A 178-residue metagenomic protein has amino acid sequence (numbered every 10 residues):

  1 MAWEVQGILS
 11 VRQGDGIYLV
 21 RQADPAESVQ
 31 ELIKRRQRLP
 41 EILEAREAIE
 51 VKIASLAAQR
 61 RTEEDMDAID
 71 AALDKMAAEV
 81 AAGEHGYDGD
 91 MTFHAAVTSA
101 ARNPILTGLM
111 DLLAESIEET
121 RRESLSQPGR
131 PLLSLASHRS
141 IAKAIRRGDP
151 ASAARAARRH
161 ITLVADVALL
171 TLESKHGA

Functional and structural regions predicted by a protein language model:
M1-A48, S55, E173-A178: Short linear motifs at protein or domain termini
E4, G86-D90, S126-P131, T171-A178: Juxtamembrane/interface motifs at transmembrane-helix termini
Q30-Q37, A77, A81, L125: Short coil/turn segments at secondary-structure junctions
P40, E44, E84, P128: Short, conserved micro-motifs enriched in small and acidic residues
A45-E123, L133-S140, S152-L163: Conserved amphipathic alpha-helical segments that form helical-bundle/coiled-coil interaction surfaces
P150-A178: C-terminal effector-binding regulatory domain of bacterial HTH transcription factors
